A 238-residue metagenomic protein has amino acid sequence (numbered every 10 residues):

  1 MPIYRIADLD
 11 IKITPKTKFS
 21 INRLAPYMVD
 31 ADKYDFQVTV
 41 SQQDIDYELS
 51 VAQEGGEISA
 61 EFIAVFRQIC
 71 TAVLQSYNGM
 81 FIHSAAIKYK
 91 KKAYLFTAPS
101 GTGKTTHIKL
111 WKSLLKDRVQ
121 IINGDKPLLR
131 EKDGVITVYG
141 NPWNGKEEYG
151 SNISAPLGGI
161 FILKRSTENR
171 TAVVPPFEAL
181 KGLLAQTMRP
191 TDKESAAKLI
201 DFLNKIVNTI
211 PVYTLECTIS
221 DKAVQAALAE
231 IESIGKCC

Functional and structural regions predicted by a protein language model:
M1-S100, L110-I122, L128-C238: A noncatalytic interaction/capping subdomain that flanks phosphate/NTP-handling catalytic cores
K104: Conserved lysine of the Walker
H107: Hydrophobic positions on the alpha1 helix immediately C-terminal to the Walker A/P-loop
